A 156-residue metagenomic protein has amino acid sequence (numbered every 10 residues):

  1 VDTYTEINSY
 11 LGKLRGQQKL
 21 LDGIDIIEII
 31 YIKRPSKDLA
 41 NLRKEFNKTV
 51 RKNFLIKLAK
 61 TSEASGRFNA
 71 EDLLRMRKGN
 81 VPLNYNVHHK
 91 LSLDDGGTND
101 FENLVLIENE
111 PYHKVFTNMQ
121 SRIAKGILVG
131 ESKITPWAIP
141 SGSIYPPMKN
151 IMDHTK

Functional and structural regions predicted by a protein language model:
V1-N86, L91-K156: Nuclease and nuclease-like effector domains acting on nucleic acids or nucleotide cofactors
